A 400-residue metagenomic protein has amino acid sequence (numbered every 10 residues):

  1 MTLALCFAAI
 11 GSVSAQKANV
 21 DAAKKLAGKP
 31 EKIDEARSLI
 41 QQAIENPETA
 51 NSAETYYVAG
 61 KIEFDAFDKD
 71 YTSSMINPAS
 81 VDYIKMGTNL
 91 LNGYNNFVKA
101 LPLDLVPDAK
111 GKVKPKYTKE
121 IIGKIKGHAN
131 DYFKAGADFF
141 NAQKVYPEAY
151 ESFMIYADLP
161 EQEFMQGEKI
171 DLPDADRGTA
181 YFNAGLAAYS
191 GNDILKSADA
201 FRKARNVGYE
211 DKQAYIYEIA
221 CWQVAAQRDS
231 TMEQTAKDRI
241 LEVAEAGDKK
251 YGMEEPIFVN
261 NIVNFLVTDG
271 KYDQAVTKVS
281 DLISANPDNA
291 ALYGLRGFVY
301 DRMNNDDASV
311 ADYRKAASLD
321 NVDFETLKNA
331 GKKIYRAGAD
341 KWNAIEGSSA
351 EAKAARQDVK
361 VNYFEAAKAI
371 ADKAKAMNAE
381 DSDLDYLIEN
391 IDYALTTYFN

Functional and structural regions predicted by a protein language model:
L26, E63, F139-F140, Y181 (+8 more regions): Residue at a conserved register position within TPR or TPR-like alpha-solenoid repeats
G28-E148: Post-signal peptide N-terminal segment of secreted/secretory-pathway proteins
P30, A66, A142-Q143, G191 (+5 more regions): Structural motif corresponding to the intra-repeat A-B loop/turn of tetratricopeptide repeats
Q42-A53, K99-I125, D158-A175, V207-Q213 (+5 more regions): Flexible helix-coil transition and linker loops at the boundaries of alpha-helical arrays
